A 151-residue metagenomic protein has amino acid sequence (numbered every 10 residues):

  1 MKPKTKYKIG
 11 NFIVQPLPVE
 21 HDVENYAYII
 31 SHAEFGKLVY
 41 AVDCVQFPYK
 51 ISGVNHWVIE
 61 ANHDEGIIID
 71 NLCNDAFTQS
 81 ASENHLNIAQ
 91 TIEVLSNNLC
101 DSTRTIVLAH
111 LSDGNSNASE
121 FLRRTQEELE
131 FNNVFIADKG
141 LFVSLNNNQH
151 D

Functional and structural regions predicted by a protein language model:
K2-H56, V143-D151: Core dinuclear metal-dependent hydrolase active-site scaffold
I51-D138: Cap/insert and terminal regions of metallo-dependent hydrolase folds
